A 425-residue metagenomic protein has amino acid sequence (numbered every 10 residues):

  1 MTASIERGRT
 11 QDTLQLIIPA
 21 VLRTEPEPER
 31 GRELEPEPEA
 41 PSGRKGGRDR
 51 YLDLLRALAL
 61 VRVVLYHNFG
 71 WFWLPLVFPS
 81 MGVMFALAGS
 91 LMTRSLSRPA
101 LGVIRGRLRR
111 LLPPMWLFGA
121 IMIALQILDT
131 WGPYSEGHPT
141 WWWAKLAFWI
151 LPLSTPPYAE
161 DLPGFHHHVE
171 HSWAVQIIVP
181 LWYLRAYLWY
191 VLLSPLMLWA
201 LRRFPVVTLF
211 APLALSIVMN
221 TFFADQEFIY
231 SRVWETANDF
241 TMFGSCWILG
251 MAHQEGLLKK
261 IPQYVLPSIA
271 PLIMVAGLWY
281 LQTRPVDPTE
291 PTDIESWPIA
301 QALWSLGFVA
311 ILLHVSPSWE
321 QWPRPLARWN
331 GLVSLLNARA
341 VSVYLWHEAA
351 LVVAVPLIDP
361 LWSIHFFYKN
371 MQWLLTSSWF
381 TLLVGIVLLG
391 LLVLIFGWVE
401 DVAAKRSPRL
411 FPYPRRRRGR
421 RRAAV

Functional and structural regions predicted by a protein language model:
T2-P26, R30-V425: Alpha-helical transmembrane segments and their immediate juxtamembrane cytosolic regions
